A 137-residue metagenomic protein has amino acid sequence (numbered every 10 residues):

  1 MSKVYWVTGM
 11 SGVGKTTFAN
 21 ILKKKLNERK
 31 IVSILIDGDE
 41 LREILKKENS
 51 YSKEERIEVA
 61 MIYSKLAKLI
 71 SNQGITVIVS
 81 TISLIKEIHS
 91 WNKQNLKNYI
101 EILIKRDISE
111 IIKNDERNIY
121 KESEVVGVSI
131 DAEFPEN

Functional and structural regions predicted by a protein language model:
S2: Short coil/loop residues immediately preceding or within conserved phosphate-binding loops of NTP-utilizing enzyme
Y5-V7: Hydrophobic anchor at the beta1->P-loop junction of P-loop NTPases
G12: Walker A (P-loop) phosphate-binding loop of P-loop NTPases
K15: Conserved lysine of the Walker
A19-K65: Conserved substrate/cofactor phosphate-moiety recognition/catalytic segment in nucleotide-dependent phosphotransferases
E40-R42, S83-K86, K105-E110: Conserved nucleotide-binding/hydrolysis micro-motifs of P-loop NTPases
I44, S52-I100, I119-E124: Glycine-rich phosphate-binding loop used to anchor ATP phosphates in small-molecule kinases, encompassing both
K105-I108, I112-N137: Small-molecule kinase domains that catalyze NTP-dependent phosphoryl transfer to phosphate-bearing small molecules
